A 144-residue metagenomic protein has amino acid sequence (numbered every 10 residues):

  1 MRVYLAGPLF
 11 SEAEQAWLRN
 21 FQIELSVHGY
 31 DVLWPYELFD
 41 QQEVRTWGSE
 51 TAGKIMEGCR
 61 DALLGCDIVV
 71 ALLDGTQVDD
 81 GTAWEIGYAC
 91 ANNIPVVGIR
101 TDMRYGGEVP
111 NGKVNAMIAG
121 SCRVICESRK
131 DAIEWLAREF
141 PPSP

Functional and structural regions predicted by a protein language model:
M1-P144: Conserved catalytic or regulatory cores that recognize and/or transform ribose-phosphate-containing ligands
